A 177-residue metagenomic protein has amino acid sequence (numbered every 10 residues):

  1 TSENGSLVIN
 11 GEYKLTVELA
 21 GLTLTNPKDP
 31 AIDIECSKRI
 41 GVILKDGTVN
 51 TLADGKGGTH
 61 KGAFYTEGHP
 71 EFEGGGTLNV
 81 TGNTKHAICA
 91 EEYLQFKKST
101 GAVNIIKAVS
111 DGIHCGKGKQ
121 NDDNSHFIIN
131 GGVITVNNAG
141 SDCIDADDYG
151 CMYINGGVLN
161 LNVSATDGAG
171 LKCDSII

Functional and structural regions predicted by a protein language model:
T1-I177: A composition-driven surface/loop motif
